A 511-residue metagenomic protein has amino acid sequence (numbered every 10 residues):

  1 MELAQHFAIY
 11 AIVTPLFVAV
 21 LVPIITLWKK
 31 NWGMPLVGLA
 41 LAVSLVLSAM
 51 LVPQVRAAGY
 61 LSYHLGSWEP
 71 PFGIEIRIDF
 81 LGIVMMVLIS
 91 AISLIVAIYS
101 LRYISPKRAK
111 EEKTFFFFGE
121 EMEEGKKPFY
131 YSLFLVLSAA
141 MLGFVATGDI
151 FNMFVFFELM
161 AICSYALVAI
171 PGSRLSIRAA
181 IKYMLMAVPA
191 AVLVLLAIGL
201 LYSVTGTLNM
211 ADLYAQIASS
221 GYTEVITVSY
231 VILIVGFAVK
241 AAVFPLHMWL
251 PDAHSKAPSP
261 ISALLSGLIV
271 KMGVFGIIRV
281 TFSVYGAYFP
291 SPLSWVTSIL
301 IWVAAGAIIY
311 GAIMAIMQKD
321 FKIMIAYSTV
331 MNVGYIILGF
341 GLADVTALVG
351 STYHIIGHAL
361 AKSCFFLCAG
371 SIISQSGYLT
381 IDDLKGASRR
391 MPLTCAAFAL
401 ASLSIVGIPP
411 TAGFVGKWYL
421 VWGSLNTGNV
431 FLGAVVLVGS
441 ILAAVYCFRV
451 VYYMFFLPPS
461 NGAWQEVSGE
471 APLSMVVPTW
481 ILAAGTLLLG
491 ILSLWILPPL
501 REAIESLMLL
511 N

Functional and structural regions predicted by a protein language model:
M1-F7, L21-S132, A211-A215, R501-L510: Transmembrane helix-loop-helix hairpins at membrane boundaries of multipass inner-membrane proteins
I9-L16, K127-V136, I325-V330: Short hydrophobic alpha-helical membrane-embedded segments
Y10-K30, V235, A242: N-terminal signal-anchor/start-transfer transmembrane helix
K30-A42, R178-V188, A263, M391-C395 (+1 more regions): Alpha-helical transmembrane segments and their helix-start/interface "positive-inside/aromatic belt" motifs in integral
V37-V52, A187-L196, S266-V270, A401 (+1 more regions): Hydrophobic alpha-helical membrane-insertion segments
I95-S105, E121, S138-F151, S164-F448 (+1 more regions): Hydrophobic transmembrane alpha-helices and their helix-loop junctions in integral membrane proteins
E158: Short phosphate-coordinating micro-motif centered on Lys-Gly-acidic
A257, M391-L393, R449-N511: Cytoplasmic/organellar membrane-interface segments at the starts of transmembrane helices in multi-pass inner-membrane
